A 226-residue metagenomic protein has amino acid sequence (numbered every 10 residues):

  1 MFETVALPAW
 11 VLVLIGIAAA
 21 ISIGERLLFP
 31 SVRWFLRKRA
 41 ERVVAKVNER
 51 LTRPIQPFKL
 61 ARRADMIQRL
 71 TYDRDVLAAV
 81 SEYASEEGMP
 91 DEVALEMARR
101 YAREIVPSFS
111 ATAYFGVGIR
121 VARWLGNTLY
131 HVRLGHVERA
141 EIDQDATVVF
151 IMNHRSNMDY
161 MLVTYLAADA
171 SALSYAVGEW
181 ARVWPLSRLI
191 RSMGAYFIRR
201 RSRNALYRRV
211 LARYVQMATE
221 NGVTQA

Functional and structural regions predicted by a protein language model:
F2-V149, H154-L162, S187-G194, A212: Membrane-anchoring hydrophobic helices of lipid-metabolizing enzymes
E141-D143, A168, A218: Generic structural signal for beta-strand residues in well-ordered domains
Q144-A146, S171, N221: Residue-level preference for short coil/turn positions at secondary-structure junctions
V149-I151, F197, T224-A226: Structural motif
M152-S156, R182, M217-E220: Secondary-structure capping and boundary motifs in well-ordered enzyme cores
L162-S202, Y207: Metal-dependent catalytic core segments for phosphate chemistry
L206-Y214: A Trp-anchored, charged/polar loop motif used as the substrate-binding/catalytic surface of acyl/ester-handling
A212, A218-A226: Catalytic-site beta-strand/loop segments enriched in glycine and acidic/polar residues
